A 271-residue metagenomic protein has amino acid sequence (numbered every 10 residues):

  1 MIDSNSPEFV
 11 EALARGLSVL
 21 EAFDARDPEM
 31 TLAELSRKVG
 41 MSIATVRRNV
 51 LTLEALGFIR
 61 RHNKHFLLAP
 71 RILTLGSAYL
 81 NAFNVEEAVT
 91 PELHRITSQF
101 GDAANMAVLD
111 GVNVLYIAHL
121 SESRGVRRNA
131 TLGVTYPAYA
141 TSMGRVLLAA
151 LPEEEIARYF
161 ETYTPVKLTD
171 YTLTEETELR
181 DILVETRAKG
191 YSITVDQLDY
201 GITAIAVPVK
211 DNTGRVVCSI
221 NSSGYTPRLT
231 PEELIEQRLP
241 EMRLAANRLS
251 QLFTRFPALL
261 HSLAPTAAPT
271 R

Functional and structural regions predicted by a protein language model:
M1-E87, H94, N247, Q251-R255 (+1 more regions): N-terminal helix-turn-helix
F9-L13, A69, A82, E86 (+7 more regions): Short, structured helix-loop boundary elements
L67-Y163: Amphipathic alpha-helical effector-binding/dimerization core of metabolite-sensing transcriptional regulators
A88-I96, F160-A206, L252: Short, basic/aromatic recognition patches
H119, G125-A130, Y191, S262-R271: C-terminal regulatory/oligomerization modules of transcriptional regulators
V209-N212: Sensor-regulatory modules in signal-transduction proteins
V217-R271: Juxtadomain coupling helices with adjacent low-complexity linkers
